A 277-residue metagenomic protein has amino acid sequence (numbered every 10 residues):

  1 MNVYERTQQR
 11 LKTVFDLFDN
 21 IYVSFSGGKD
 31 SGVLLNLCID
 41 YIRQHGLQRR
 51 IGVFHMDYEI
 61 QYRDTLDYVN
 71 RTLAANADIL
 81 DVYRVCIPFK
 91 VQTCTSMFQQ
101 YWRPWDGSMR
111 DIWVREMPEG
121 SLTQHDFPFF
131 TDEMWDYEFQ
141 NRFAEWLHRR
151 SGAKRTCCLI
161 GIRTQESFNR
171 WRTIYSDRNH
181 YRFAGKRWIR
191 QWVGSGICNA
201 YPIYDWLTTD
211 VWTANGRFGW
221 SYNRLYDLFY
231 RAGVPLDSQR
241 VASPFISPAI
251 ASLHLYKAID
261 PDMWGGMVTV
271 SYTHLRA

Functional and structural regions predicted by a protein language model:
M1-S24, K29-R276: Nucleotide-activated chemistry modules centered on ATP-dependent adenylation/adenylyltransferase
